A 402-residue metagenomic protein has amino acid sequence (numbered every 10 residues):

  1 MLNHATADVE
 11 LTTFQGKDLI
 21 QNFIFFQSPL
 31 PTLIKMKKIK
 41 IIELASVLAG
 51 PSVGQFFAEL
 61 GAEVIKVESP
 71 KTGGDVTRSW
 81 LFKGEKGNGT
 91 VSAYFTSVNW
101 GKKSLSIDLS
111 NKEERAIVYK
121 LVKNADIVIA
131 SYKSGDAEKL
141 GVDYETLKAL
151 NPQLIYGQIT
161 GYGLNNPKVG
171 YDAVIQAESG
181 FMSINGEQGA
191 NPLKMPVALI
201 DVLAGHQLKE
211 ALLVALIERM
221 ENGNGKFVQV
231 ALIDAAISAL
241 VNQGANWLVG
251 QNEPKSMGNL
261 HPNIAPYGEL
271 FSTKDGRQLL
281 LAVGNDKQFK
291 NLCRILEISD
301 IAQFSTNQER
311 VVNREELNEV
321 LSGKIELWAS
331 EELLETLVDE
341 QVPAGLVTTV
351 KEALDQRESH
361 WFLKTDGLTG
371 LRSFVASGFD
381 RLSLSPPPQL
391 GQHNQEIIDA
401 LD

Functional and structural regions predicted by a protein language model:
H4, Q15, L19-Q27: Short hydrophobic targeting helices and cationic amphipathic motifs that mediate membrane/organellar targeting
T13, T32-E221, Q389, H393-D402: N-terminal helix-loop segment corresponding to the beta1-alpha1 unit of nucleotide/adenylate-binding folds
T32-G73, N124, S131, L150 (+2 more regions): Acyl-CoA thioester-binding alpha/beta core of soluble enzymes
Y94-T96, V228, E269: Residue-level detector of beta-strand structural context in well-folded domains
L216-K255: Substrate-binding/catalytic subdomain of NAD(P)-dependent oxidoreductase enzymes
